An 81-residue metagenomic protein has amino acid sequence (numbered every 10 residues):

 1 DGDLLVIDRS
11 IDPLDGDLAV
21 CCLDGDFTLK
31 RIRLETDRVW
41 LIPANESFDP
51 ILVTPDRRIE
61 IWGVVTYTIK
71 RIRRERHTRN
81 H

Functional and structural regions predicted by a protein language model:
D1-H81: Acidic/glycine-rich C-terminal interaction modules and beta/coil loop segments that lie outside canonical DNA-binding
